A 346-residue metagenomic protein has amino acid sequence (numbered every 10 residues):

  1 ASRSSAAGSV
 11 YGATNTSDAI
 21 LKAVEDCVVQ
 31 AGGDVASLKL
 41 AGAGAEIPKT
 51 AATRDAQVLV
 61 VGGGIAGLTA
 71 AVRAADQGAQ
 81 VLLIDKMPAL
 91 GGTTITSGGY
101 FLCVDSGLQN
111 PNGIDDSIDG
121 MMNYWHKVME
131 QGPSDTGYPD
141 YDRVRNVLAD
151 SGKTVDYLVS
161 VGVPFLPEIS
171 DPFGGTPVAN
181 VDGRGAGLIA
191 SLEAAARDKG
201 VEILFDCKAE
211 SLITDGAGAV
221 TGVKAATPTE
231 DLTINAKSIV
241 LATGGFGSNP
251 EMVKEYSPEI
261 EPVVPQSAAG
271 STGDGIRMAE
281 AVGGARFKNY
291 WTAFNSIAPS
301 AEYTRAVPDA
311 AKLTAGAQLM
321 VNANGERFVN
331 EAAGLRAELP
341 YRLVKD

Functional and structural regions predicted by a protein language model:
A1-G42: Active-site- and interface-proximal helix/loop "cap" or "latch" segments in soluble metabolic and energy-transducing
I47-A66, L82: Beta1/beta-strand and adjacent pyrophosphate-binding region of the FAD-binding site in flavoprotein oxidoreductases
A71, A75: Gly/Ala-rich phosphate-binding loop of Rossmann-like dinucleotide-binding domains, activating on the conserved
D76-S97: Glycine-rich FAD pyrophosphate-binding loop
A89, I95-E202, Q318-R327: Conserved N-terminal/central alpha/beta ligand/cofactor-binding core
D182-K237, I276, V282: Helical element adjacent to the flavin cofactor pocket in flavoenzyme catalytic cores
T227-E230, I234-E302: Glycine-rich loop(s) and the adjacent beta-strand/alpha-helix scaffold that form part
I276-M278, A285-D346: An anion/pyrophosphate-binding glycine-rich loop and adjacent beta-alpha core in soluble alpha-beta enzymes
